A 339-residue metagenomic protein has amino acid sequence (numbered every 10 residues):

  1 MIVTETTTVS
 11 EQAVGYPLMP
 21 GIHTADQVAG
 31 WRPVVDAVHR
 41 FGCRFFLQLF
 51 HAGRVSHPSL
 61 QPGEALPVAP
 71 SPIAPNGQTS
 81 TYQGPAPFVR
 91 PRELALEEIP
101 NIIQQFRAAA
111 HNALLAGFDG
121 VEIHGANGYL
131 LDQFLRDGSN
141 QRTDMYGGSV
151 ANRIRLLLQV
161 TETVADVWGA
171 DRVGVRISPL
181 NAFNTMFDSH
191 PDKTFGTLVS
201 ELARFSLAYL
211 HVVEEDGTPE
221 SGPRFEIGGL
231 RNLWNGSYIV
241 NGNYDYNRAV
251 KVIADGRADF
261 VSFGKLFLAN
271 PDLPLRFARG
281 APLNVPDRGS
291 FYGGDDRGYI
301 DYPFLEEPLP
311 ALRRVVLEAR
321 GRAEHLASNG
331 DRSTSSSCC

Functional and structural regions predicted by a protein language model:
M1-G330, S335-C339: Flavin-dependent oxidoreductase catalytic cores
